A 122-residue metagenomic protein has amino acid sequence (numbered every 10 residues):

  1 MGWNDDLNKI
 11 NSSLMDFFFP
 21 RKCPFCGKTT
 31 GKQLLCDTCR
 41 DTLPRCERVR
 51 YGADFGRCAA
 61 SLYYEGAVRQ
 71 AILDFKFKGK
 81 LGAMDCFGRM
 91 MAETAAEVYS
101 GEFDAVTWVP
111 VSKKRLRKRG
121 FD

Functional and structural regions predicted by a protein language model:
M1-D122: Glycine-rich phosphate/pyrophosphate-handling loop used in enzymes and phosphotransfer proteins
